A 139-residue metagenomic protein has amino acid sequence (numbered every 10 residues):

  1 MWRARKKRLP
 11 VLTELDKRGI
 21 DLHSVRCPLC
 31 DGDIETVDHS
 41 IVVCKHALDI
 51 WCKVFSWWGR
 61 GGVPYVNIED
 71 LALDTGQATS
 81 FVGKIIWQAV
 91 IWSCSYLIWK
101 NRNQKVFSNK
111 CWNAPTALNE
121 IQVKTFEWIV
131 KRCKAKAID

Functional and structural regions predicted by a protein language model:
M1, V90-I91: Short alpha-helical scaffolding segments that buttress acidic/His motifs in well-ordered protein cores
M1-I34, L97: Helix/loop segments that flank and initiate small ligand/metal-binding modules
T13-R18, L48-Q77, N109-D139: Structured, non-transmembrane catalytic/binding cores
E14-L22, I34-V43, R60-V63, S80-A89 (+1 more regions): Conserved, non-catalytic sequence blocks in retroelement Pol enzymes and Pol-derived host proteins
D33, A47, R102: Cys/His-rich metal-chelating microdomains
H39, Q104, V130-C133: Charged/polar positions within long, soluble alpha-helices
S95-N109: K/E-rich alpha-helical interaction surfaces of small helical-bundle regulatory domains
